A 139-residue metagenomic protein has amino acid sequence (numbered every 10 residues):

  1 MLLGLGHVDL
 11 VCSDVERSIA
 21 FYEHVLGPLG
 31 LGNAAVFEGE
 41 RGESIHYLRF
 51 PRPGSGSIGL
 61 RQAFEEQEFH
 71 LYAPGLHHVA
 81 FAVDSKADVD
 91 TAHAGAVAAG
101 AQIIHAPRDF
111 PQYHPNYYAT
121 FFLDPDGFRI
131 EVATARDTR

Functional and structural regions predicted by a protein language model:
M1-I19, V79, R136-R139: N-terminal beta-strand motif that seeds the catalytic metal site of vicinal oxygen chelate
L2-G4, Y72-L76, H114: Short glycine-enriched loop/turn motifs at secondary-structure junctions
D9-G56: Core segments of cupin and vicinal oxygen chelate
C12-R17, V79-P125: Vicinal oxygen chelate
E43-D84, T91: Long, continuous compositionally biased terminal/linker segments
S57, E131-V132: Short glycine-/small-residue motifs
F128: Conserved Rossmann-like nucleotide-cofactor binding loop
